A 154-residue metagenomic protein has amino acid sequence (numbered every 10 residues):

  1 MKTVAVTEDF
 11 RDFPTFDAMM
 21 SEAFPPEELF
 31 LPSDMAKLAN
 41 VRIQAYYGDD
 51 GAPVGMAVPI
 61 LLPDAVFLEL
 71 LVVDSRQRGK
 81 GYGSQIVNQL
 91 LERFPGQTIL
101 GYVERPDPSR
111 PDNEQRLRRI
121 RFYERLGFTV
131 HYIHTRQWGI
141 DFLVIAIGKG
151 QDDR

Functional and structural regions predicted by a protein language model:
M1-L31, Y47: Short amphipathic alpha-helix that is part of the acyltransferase structural core
A36-G48: A short helix-loop-beta-strand connector motif used in the catalytic cores of GNAT acetyltransferases and, in some
N40, D64, Q137-D141: Short acidic/glycine-enriched loop/turn segments that link adjacent beta-strands
A45, G51-I60, A65-V72: Conserved beta-strand in the GNAT
V73, G79-R93: Conserved acetyl-CoA-binding loop-helix of GNAT-fold acetyltransferases
F94-Q115: Conserved GNAT acetyl-CoA-binding A-motif
Q115-R116, Y132-R154: C-terminal "cap" of GNAT-fold acetyltransferases
R119-H131: Conserved acetyl-CoA-binding loop of GNAT-fold acetyltransferases
